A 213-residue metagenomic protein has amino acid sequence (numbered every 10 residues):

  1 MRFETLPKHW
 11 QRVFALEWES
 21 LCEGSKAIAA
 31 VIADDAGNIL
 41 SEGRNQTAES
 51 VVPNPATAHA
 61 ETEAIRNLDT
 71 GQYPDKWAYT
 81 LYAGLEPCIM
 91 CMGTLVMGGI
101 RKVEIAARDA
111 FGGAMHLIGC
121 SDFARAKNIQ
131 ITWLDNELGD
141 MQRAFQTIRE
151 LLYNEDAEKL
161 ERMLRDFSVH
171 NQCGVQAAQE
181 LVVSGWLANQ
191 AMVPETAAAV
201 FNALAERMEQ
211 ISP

Functional and structural regions predicted by a protein language model:
M1-E23, G98-P213: Zinc-dependent deaminase
I28-D34: Short beta-strand scaffold segments in enzyme catalytic cores
N38-T47: Short beta->alpha transition motifs characteristic of CBS
S41, E61-D75: Glycine/small-residue-rich phosphate/adenosyl-binding loop
T47-T62: A short, polar/charged loop-to-alpha-helix boundary motif
P74-L85: Immediate flanking context of iron-sulfur cluster ligation sites
A83-R101, M115: Local cysteine-cluster metal-coordination motifs and their immediate loop/turn environment, predominantly Fe-S cluster
